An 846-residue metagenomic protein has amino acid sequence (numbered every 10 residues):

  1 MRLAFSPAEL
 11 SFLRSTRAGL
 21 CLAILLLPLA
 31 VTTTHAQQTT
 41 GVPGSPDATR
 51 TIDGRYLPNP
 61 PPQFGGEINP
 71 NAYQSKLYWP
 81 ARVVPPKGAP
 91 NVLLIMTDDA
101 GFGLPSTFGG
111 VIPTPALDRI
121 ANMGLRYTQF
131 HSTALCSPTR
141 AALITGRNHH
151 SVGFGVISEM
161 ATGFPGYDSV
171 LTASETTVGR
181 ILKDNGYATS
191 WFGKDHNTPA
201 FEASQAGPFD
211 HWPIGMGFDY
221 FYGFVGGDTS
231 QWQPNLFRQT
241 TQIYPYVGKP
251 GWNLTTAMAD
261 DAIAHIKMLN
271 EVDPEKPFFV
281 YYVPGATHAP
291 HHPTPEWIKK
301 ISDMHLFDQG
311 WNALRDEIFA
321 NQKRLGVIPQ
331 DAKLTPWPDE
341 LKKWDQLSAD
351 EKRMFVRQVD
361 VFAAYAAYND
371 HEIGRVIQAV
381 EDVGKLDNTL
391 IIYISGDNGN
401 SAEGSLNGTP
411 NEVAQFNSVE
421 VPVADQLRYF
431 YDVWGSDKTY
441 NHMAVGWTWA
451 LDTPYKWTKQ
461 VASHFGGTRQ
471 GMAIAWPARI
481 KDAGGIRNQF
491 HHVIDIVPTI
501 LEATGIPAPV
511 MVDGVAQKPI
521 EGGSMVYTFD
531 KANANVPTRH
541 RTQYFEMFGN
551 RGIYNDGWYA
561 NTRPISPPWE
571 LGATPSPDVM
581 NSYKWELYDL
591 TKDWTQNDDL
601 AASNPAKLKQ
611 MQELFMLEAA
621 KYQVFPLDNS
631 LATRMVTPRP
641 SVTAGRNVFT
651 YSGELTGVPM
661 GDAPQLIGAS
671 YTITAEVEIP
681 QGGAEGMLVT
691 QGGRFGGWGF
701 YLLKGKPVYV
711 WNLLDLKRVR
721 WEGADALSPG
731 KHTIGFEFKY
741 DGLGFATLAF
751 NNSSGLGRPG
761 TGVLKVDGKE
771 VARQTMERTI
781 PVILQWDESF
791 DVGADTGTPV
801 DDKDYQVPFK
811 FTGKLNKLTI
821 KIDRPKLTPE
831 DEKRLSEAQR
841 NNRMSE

Functional and structural regions predicted by a protein language model:
M1-S15: N-terminal secretory signal peptides that target proteins for export/translocation
A18-A30: Bacterial N-terminal signal peptides
T32-A36: Sec/Tat signal peptide C-region and signal peptidase I cleavage site
Q37-R55: Short N-terminal segments immediately surrounding and downstream of signal-peptide cleavage
P43, A206-F209, D802-F809: Short aromatic-glycine motifs in intrinsically disordered, low-complexity regions
R50, R55-N581, W585, W594-E613 (+4 more regions): Formylglycine-dependent sulfatase
V280, M472-I474, I553, E586-Y588 (+3 more regions): Short beta-strand motif preference
P626-E846: Extracellular glycan-associated modules
